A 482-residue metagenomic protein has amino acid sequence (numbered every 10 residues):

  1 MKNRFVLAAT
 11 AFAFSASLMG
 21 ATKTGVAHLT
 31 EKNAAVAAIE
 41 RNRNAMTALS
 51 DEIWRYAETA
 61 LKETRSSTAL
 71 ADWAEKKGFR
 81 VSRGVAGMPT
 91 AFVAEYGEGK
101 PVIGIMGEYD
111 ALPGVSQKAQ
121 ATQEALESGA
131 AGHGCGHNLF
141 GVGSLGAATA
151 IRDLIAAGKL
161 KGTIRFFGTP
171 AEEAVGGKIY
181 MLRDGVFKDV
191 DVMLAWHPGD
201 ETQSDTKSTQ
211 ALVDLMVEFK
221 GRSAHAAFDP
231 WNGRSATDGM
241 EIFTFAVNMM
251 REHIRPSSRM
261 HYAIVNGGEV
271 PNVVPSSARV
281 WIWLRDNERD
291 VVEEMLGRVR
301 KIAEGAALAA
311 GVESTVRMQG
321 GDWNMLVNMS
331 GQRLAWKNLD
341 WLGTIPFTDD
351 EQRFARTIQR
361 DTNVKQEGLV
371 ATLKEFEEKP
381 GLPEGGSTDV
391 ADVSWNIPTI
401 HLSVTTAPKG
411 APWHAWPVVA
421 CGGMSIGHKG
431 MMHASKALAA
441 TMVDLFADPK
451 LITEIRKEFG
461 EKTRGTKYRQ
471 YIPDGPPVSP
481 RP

Functional and structural regions predicted by a protein language model:
M1-A9: Bacterial N-terminal signal peptides that target proteins for export
A8-S17: Bacterial N-terminal signal peptides
G25-H133, N138, V142-G162: Acidic/His- and Gly-rich active-site-bordering loop/insert found across diverse amide/peptide-bond hydrolases
A38-N42, L49-E52, Y56, W73-K77 (+10 more regions): Structured segments of extracytoplasmic/periplasmic soluble domains in secreted or envelope-associated proteins
I53, A94, I105, H137 (+9 more regions): Divalent metal-coordination and catalytic microenvironments
D110-Q123, S208-E218, A407-A415: Acidic-glycine-rich active-site phosphate/pyrophosphate-binding loop
A121-G132, N138-L139, I155-P275, R285: Histidine/acidic-residue-rich, glycine-tolerant segments that coordinate divalent metal ions
T237-P482: Metal-dependent amide/peptide-bond hydrolase catalytic core, centered on the "pita-bread" metallohydrolase fold
